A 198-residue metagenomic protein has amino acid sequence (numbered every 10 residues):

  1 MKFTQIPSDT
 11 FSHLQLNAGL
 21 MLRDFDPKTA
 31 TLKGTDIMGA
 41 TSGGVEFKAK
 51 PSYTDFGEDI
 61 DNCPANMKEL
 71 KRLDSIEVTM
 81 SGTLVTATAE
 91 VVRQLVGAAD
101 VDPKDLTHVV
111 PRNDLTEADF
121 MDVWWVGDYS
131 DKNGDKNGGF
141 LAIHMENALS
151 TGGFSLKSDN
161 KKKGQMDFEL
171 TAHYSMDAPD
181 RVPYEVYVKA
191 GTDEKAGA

Functional and structural regions predicted by a protein language model:
M1-V92, N147-Q165: Solvent-exposed edge beta-strands and adjacent loop segments that serve as assembly or binding interfaces
T4, S12-D24, D122-D128, N137-H144 (+1 more regions): Ordered hydrophobic segments in well-structured contexts
S52-T54, A89, K132-G134, S150 (+2 more regions): Generic "edge-of-domain/loop-turn" microfeature
S75-E77, H108-N113, T171-M176: Short, surface-exposed, polar/charged, turn-prone segments marking secondary-structure boundaries
T79-T83, D122-V126, D167-T171: Beta-strand secondary-structure signal
E90-M145: Short helix-loop boundary/capping segments
F140-A198: Mixed-charge, glycine-accented linear interaction segment located at domain edges/termini
